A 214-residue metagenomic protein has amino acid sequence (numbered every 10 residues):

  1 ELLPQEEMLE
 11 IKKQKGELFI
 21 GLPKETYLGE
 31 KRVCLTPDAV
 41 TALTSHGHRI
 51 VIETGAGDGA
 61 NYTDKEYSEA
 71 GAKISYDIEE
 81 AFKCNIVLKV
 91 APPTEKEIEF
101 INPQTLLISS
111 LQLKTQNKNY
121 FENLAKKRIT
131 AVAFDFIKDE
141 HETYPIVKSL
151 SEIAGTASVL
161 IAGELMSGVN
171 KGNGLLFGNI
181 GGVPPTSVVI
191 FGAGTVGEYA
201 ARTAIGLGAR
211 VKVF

Functional and structural regions predicted by a protein language model:
E1-F19, E25-Y27, E95-T186: Glycine/serine-rich phosphate-binding loop and adjoining beta1-alpha1 elements at the start of nucleotide-handling
P23-D58, K171-F214: Glycine-rich phosphate/diphosphate-binding loop of Rossmann-like nucleotide-binding domains
R32, T36, A60, K114-N117 (+4 more regions): Generic structural signal for well-ordered, non-membrane alpha-helical segments in soluble metabolic enzymes
V40, D64, I98, F121 (+2 more regions): Generic hydrophobic/aromatic pocket-lining and core-packing "Φ" positions
S45-R49, A72-K73, I86-K89, A125-T130 (+4 more regions): Generic secondary-structure signature for well-ordered alpha-helical cores
V51-K73: N-terminal beta-loop-helix "entrance" segment that forms/cooperates in small-molecule cofactor or anionic ligand
G71-K83: Short acidic low-complexity segments
K89-V90, S110: Short, well-ordered coil/turn residues at beta-beta hairpins and beta-strand->alpha-helix junctions within
